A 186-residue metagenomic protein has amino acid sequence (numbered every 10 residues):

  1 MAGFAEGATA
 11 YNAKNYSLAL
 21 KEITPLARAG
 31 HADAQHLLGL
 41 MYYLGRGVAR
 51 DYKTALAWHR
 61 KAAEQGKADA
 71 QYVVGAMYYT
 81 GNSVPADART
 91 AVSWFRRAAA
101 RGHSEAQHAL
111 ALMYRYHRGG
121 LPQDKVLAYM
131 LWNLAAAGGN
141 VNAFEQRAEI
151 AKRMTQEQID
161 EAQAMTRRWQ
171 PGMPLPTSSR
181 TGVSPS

Functional and structural regions predicted by a protein language model:
G3, Y11-N15, R28-H31, L44-R46 (+8 more regions): Short helix-capping/linker turns of helical repeat alpha-solenoids
G3-A10, E22-L26, L37-L44, V48 (+4 more regions): Hydrophobic face of amphipathic alpha-helices that form TPR/SEL1-like repeat modules and related alpha-solenoid
A34-H36, V48, A70, A106 (+2 more regions): TPR alpha-solenoid repeat register
N140-S186: Terminal, low-structured helical/coil segments at or just beyond the last alpha-helical repeat
